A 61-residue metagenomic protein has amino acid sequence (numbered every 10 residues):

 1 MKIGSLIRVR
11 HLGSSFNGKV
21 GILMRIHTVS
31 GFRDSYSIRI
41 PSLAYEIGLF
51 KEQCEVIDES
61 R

Functional and structural regions predicted by a protein language model:
K2-S60: Basic/aromatic-rich interaction segments and small domains that mediate binding to polyanionic partners
